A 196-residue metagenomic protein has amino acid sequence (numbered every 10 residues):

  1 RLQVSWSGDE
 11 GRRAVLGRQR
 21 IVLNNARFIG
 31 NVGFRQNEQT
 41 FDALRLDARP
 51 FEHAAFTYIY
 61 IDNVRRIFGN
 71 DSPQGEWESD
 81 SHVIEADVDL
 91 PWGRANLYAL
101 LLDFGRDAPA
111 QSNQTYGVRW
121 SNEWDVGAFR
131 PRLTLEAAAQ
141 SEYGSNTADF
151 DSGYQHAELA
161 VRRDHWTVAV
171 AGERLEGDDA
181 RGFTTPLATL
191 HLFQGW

Functional and structural regions predicted by a protein language model:
R1-R66: Outer-membrane beta-barrel channel domains
L2-W6, L44-A48, I84-V88, V118-N122 (+2 more regions): Residues on the lipid-exposed face of transmembrane beta-strands in outer-membrane beta-barrel proteins
E10-R18, Q111-Y154: Surface-exposed extracellular loop regions of Gram-negative outer-membrane beta-barrel proteins
E10-V15, E52-Y58, W92-L97, D125-L133 (+1 more regions): Repeated loop/turn-to-beta-strand initiation elements of outer-membrane beta-barrel proteins
R18-L23, P50-E52, Y60-V64, L90-W92 (+4 more regions): Transmembrane beta-strands of outer-membrane beta-barrel pores
I29-G33, I67-Q74, D103-D107, E142-S145: Extracellular loop and loop/strand-boundary signature of outer-membrane beta-barrel proteins
E38-D42, E78-H82, S112-Y116, D149-Q155 (+1 more regions): Residues that define the transmembrane beta-barrel architecture of outer-membrane proteins
R132-W196: Extracellular/periplasmic loop regions
